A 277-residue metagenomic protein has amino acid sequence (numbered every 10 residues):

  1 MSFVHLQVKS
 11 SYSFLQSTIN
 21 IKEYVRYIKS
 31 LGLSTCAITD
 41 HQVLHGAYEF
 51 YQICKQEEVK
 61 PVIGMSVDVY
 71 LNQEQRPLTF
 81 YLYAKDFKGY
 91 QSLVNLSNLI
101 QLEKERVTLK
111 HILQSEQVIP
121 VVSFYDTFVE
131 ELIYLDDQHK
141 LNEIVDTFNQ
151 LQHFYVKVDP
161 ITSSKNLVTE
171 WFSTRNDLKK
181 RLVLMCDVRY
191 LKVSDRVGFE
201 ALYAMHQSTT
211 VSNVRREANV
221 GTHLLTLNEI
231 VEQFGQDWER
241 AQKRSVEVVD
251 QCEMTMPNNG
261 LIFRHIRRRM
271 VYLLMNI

Functional and structural regions predicted by a protein language model:
M1-S11, N20, Y24-T35, V59 (+2 more regions): Conserved active-site carboxylates
V4, A37, L182-L184: Residue-level marker for buried hydrophobic side chains located in beta-strands that build the well-ordered beta-sheet
I21, V43-I53, S164-W171: Active-site-adjacent beta->alpha loops and helix N-cap segments on the catalytic face of soluble alpha/beta enzymes
Q42, D68, R189: Catalytic metal-binding/acid-base residues of hydrolase active sites
F50, Y134-L135, E143-T147, V168-L178: Short, aromatic/basic amphipathic alpha-helical patches
E57-V59, L178-K180: Helix C-cap/helix->beta junction micro-motif
R181-S194: Short acidic/histidine-rich active-site segments
